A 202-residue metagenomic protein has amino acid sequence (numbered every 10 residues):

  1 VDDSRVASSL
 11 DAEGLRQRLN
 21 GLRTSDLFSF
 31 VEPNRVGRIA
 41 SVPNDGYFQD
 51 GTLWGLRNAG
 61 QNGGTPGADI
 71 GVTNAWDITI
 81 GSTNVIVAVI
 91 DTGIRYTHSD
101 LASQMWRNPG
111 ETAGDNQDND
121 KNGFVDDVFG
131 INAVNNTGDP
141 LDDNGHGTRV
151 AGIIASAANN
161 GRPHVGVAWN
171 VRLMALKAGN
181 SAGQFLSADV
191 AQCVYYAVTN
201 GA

Functional and structural regions predicted by a protein language model:
V1-L15, R35: Aromatic/histidine-rich interaction motifs
S4-S8, L56-P66, T148-I154: Short linear motifs at secondary-structure transitions and domain/linker junctions
L15-L19, D189-C193: Short, acidic/polar
Q17, G21-I86, I94-Q104, N132: Protease zymogen maturation seam
L19-R23, I154, A197: Hydrophobic C-terminal alpha-helix "anchor/cap" residues
P33, R172-M174, Y196: Generic alpha-helical hydrophobic packing signal
G63, T73-A188, N200: Subtilisin-like serine protease catalytic core
V194-A202: Short acidic, glycine-rich surface-loop motifs adjacent to enzyme active sites
